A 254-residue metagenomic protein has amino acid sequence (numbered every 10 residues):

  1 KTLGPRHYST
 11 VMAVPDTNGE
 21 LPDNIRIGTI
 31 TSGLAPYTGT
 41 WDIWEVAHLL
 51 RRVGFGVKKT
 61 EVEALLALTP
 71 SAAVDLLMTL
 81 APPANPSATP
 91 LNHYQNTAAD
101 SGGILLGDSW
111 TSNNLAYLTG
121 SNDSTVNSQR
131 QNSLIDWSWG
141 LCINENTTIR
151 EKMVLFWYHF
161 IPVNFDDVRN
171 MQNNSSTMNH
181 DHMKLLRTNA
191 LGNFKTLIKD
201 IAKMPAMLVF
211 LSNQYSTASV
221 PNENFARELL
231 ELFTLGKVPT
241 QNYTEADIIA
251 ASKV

Functional and structural regions predicted by a protein language model:
T2-D136, G140-N144, T148, N242 (+1 more regions): N-terminal module-boundary/linker segments of secreted carbohydrate-active enzymes
V57-S71, D75, V126-V254: Primarily short, surface-exposed interaction patches in extracytoplasmic proteins
